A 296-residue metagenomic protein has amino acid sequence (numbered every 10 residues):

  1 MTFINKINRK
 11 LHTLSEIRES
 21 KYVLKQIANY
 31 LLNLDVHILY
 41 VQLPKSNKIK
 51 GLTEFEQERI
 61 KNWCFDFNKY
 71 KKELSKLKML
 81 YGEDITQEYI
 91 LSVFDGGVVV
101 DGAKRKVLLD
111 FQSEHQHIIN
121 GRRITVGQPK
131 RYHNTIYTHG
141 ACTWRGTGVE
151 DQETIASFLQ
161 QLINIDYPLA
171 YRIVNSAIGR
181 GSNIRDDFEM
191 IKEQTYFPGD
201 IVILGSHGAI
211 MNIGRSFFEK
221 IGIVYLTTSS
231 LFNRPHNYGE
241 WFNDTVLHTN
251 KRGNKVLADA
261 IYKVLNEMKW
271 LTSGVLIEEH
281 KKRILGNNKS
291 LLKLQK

Functional and structural regions predicted by a protein language model:
F3-L14: Boundary detector for helix-to-coil junctions that initiate low-complexity/charged tails
S15, E19, T147-D151, T245 (+2 more regions): Conserved aromatic-histidine-acidic binding/catalytic patches
E16-T53, F188, E193-L231: Conserved, well-ordered alpha-helix/loop/beta-strand core segments that scaffold catalytic motifs
E19, Q26-A28, N33-L34, I38-L43 (+4 more regions): Membrane/wall-proximal cationic-aromatic binding patches
E19, V23, D151-L159, G253 (+1 more regions): Conserved alpha-helical elements of sugar-nucleotide-dependent glycosyltransferases
I49-D101, M211-Q295: Catalytic His-Asp segment of secreted/periplasmic serine-dependent ester chemistry enzymes
D101-F111, T135-Y137, T143-M211, H248: Conserved SGNH/GDSL esterase-like catalytic core that processes O-acyl groups on lipids and polysaccharides
